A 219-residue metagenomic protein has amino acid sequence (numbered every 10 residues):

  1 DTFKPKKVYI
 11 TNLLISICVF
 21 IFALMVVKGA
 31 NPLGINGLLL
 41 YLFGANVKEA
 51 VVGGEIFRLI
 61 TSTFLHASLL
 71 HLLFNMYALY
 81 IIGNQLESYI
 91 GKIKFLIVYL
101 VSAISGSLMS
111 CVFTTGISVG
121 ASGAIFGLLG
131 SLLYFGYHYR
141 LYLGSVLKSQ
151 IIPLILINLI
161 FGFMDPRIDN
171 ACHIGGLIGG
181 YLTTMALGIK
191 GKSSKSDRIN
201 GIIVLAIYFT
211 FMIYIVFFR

Functional and structural regions predicted by a protein language model:
D1-R219: A detector for small-residue-rich transmembrane helices and their helix-helix packing motifs
